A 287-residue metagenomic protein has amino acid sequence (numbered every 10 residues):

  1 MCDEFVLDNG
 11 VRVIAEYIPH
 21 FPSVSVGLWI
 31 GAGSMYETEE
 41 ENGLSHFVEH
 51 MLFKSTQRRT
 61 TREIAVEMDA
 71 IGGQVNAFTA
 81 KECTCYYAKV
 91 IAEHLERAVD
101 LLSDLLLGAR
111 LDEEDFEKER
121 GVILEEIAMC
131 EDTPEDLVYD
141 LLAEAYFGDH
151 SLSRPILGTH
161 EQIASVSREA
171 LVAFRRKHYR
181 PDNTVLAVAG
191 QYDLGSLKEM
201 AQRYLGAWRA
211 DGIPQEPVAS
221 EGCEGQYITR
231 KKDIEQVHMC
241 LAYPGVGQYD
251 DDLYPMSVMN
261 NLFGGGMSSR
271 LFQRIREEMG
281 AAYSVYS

Functional and structural regions predicted by a protein language model:
M1, P22-V24, E82, C223-E224 (+3 more regions): A generic structural signal for well-ordered coil/turn residues at beta-strand boundaries that shape enzyme active-site
M1-S23: N- or domain-start disorder-to-order transition segments that initiate the globular core
V6, Y17, T61-E216, T229-R230 (+5 more regions): Charge-rich, well-structured scaffold segments of protease-associated domains
R12, S23-S25, L44, V48 (+2 more regions): A common structural microfeature
Y17-M68, D251-F263, L271-I275: Active/ligand-binding-proximal structured segments within catalytic/core domains that scaffold catalytic residues
H46, H50, H150, H238: Histidine-centered active-site/metal-ligand motif
E216-G225: Short proline/glycine- and acidic-rich turn/helix-capping motifs at secondary-structure junctions
